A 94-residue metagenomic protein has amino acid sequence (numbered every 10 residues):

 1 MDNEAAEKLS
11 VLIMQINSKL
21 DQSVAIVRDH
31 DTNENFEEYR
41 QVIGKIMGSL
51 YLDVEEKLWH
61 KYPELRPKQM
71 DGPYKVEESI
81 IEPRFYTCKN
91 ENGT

Functional and structural regions predicted by a protein language model:
M1-E37, N90-N92: N-terminal acidic leader/helix
N17-V24, M47-E55, I80: A structural signal for well-ordered alpha-helices, especially hydrophobic packing surfaces of coiled-coils
E37-P67, D71, V76: Short, charge-rich amphipathic interface segments used for partner binding and complex assembly
Q69-T94: Amphipathic alpha-helical binding modules
